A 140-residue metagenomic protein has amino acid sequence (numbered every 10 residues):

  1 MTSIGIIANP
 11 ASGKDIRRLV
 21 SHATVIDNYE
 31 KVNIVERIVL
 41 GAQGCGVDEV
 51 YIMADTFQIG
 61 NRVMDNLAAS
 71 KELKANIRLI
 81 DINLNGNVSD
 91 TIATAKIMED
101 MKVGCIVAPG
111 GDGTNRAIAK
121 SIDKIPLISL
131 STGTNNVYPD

Functional and structural regions predicted by a protein language model:
M1-C105: ATP/NTP phosphate-donor binding region
A8, A54-D55, P109-D112, L130-T132: Glycine-rich beta-strand-to-loop/alpha-helix junction loops that act as flexible
P10, K14, R18, N115-I118 (+1 more regions): Basic, gly/Ser/Thr/Pro-rich low-complexity segments located predominantly at protein N termini
K96-E99, R116-K120: A broadly conserved amphipathic alpha-helix scaffold signal in soluble, globular proteins
C105-P109, A117-D140: Short, acidic/small-residue loops that bind anionic groups at enzyme active sites
